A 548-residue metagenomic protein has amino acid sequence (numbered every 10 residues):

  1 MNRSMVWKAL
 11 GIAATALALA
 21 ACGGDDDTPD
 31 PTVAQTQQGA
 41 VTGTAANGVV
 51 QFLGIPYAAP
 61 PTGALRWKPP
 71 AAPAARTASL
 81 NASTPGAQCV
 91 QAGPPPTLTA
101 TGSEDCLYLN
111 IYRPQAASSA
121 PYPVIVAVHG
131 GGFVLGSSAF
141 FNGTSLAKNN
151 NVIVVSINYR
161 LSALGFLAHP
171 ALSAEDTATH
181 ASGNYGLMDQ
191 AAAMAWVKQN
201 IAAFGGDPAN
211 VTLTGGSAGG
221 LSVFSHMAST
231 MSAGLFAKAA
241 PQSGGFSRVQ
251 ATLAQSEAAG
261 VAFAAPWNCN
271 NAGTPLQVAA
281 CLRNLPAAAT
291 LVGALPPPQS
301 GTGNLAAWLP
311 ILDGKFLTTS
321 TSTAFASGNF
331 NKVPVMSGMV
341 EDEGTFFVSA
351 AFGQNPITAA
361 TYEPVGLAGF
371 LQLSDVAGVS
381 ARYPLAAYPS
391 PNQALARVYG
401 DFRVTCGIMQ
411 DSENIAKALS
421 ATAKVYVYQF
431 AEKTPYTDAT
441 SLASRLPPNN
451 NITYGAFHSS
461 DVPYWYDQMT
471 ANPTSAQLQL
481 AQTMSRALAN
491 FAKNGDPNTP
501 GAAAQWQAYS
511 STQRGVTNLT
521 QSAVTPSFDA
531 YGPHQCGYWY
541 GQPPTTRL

Functional and structural regions predicted by a protein language model:
M1-L10: Bacterial N-terminal signal peptides that target proteins for export
A18-A21: C-terminal motif of bacterial Sec signal peptides marking the signal peptidase cleavage site
G23-A120, L282, A288, P296 (+6 more regions): Catalytic-loop region of hydrolases
A34, A92-A280, P296, T302 (+2 more regions): Serine-hydrolase-like catalytic core of hydrolytic proteins
I125, S156, A191-K198, F224-M227 (+10 more regions): Non-transmembrane alpha-helical segments in soluble domains of secreted/periplasmic/extracellular proteins
R160-S162, T214-A218, Q429-Y436, A503-S511: Short, solvent-exposed turn/loop segments enriched in Gly/Ser/Thr/Pro and often Arg
S247, A288-L478: Substrate-gating cap/lid region and adjacent catalytic-acid/histidine neighborhood within extracellular/lumenal
K315-F316, V333, A386, N414-V425 (+2 more regions): Alpha/beta-hydrolase-fold serine-hydrolase catalytic core, especially in secreted/extracellular enzymes
